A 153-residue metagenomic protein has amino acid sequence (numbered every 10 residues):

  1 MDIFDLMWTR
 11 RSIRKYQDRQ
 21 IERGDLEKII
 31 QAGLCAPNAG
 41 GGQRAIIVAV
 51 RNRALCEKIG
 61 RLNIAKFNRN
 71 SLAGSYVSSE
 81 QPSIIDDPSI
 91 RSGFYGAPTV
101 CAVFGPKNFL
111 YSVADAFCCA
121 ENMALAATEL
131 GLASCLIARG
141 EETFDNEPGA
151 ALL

Functional and structural regions predicted by a protein language model:
M1-E27, Q43: Specificity-determining recognition surfaces
R10-R14, L34, C56: Short, cationic motifs built from Arg/Lys/His that form the positively charged side of catalytic pockets
G33, C101, P106-L152: Small-aliphatic-rich amphipathic alpha-helix that forms the alpha element of a beta-alpha
G42-A116: Glycine/small-residue-rich phosphate/adenosyl-binding loop
